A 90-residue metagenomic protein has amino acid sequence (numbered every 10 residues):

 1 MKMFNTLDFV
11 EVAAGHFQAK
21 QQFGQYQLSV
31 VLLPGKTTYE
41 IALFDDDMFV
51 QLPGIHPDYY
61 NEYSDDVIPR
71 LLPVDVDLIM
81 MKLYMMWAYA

Functional and structural regions predicted by a protein language model:
M1-M3, V10, F44-A90: Mixed-charge, Lys/Arg-enriched low-complexity segments
M1-T38, E62-D66: Negatively charged, low-complexity tracts enriched in Asp/Glu with abundant Ser/Thr
I41: Conserved small-residue motifs centered on glycine
